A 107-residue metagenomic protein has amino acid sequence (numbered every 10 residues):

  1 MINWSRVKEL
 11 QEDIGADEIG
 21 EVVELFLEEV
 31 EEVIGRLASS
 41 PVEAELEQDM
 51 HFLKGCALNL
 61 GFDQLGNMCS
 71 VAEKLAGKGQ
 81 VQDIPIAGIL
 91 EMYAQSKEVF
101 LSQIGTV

Functional and structural regions predicted by a protein language model:
M1-Q48, F52-V107: Two-component system phosphorelay core
